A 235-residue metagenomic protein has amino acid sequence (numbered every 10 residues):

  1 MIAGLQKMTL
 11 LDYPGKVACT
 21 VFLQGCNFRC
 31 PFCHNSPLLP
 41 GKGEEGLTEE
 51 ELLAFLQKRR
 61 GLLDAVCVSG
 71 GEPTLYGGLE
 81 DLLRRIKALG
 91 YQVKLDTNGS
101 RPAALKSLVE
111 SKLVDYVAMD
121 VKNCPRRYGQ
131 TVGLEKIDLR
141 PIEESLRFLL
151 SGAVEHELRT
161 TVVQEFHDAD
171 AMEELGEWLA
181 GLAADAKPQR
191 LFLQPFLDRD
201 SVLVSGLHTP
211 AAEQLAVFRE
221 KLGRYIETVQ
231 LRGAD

Functional and structural regions predicted by a protein language model:
M1-G15, Q164-D235: Auxiliary Fe-S-binding modules of radical SAM enzymes
Q6-T9, T20, F55: Short secondary-structure capping/turn segments at boundaries of alpha-helices and beta-strands
Y13-L47: Canonical Radical SAM [4Fe-4S] cluster-binding loop centered on the CxxxCxxC motif and its immediate flanking residues
F22, S69-G71: A secondary-structure boundary/capping signal
H34-L39, D64-C67, K87: Glycine-/proline-rich flexible loop or hinge segments
L38, G71, K122, F196 (+1 more regions): Flexible loop residues that form catalytic and substrate-binding hotspots at small-molecule/glycan-binding clefts
K42-E45, G71-E72, K94-L95: Short, flexible loop segments at the rims of nucleotide/cofactor-binding pockets, characterized by
L53-A65, T74-G206: Conserved AdoMet/S-adenosylmethionine-binding subsite of the radical SAM
